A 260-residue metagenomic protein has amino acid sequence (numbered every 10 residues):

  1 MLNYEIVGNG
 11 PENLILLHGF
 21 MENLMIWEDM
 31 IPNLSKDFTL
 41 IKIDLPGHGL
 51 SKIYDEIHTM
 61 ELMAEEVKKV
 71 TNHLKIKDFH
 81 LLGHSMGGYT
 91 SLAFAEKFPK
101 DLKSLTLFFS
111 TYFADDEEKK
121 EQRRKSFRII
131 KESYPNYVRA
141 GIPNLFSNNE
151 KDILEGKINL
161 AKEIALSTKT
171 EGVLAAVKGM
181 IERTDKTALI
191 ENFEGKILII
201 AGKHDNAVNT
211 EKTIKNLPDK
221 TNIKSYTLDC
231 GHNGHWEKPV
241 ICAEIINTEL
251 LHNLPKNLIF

Functional and structural regions predicted by a protein language model:
M1-I15, S35-F38, N72, I76-K77 (+4 more regions): Alpha/beta-hydrolase fold catalytic core
E5-E56: Conserved HGGG/HGGXW glycine-rich cap/lid loop of the alpha/beta-hydrolase fold
I31-P32, I41-L82, K97, V240 (+1 more regions): Active-site loop/oxyanion-hole signature of alpha/beta-hydrolase fold enzymes
K77-D116: Conserved hydrolase catalytic core segment
A114-E121, E132-N192: Conserved alpha/beta-hydrolase catalytic His-Asp/Glu region
F193, I199-A201, D205: Short beta-strand/loop motif that positions the catalytic acidic residue of the alpha/beta-hydrolase fold
G195, N209-L217: Short alpha-helix in the alpha/beta-hydrolase fold that links the catalytic acid
C230-A243: Catalytic histidine-centered segment of alpha/beta-hydrolase-like enzymes
